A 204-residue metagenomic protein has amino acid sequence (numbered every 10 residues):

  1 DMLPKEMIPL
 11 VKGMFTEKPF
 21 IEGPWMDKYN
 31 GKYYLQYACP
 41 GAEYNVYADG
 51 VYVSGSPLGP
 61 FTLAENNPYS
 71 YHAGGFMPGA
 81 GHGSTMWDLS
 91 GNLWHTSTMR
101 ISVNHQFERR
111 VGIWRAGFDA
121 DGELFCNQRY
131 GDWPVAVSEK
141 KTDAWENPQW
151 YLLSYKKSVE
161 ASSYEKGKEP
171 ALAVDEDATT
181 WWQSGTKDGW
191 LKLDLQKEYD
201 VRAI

Functional and structural regions predicted by a protein language model:
D1-D27, P60-S84, N127-W145: Surface loop/turn signatures of beta-propeller and other carbohydrate-active proteins
D1-L3, Y52-P60, G117-L124: Short loop/turn segments immediately following beta-strands, especially the blade-tip and inter-blade linker loops
E22-G41, N92-R100: Hydrophobic core segments of beta-strands in well-ordered, beta-rich domains
D27-Y29, M86-D88, D119: Structural WD40 beta-propeller signal
Y44-V51, N104-I113: Structural motif
S70-R110: Repeat-solenoid scaffold signature
V135-E198: Disordered, acidic Ser/Thr/Pro-rich linker "stalks" and the adjacent N-terminal cap of the next globular domain
D200-I204: A short beta-strand element within beta-rich, extracytoplasmic domains of secreted/secretory-pathway proteins
